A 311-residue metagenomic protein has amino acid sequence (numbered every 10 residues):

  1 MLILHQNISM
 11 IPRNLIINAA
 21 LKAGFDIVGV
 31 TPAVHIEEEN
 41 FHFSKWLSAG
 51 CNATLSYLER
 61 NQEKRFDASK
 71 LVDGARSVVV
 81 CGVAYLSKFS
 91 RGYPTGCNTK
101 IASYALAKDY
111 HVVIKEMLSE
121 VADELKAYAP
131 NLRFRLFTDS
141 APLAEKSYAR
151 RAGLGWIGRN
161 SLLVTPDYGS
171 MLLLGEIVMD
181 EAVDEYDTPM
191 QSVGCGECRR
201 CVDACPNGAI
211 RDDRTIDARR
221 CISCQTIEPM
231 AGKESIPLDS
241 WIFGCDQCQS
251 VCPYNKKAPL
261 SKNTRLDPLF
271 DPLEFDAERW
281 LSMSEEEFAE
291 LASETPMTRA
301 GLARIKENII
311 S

Functional and structural regions predicted by a protein language model:
M1-H5: Intrinsic disorder/low-complexity segments
N7-G194: Auxiliary alpha/beta "docking" domains used to position bulky ligands
K22, H35, R200-S223, P229 (+1 more regions): Iron-sulfur cluster-binding cysteine motifs and their immediate structural context in ferredoxin-like electron-transfer
V164-P189, T215-E234, E285-A289: Short, charged low-complexity linear segments at domain edges
Y186-G196, E234-C245: Immediate flanking context of iron-sulfur cluster ligation sites
Q225, P229-F243, E274-T298: Short Fe-S-cluster ligation motifs
K256, T264-R279: Extended alpha-helical surfaces
E290, T298-S311: Long, compositionally biased charged/polar accessory segments in the mid-to-C-terminal portions of proteins
